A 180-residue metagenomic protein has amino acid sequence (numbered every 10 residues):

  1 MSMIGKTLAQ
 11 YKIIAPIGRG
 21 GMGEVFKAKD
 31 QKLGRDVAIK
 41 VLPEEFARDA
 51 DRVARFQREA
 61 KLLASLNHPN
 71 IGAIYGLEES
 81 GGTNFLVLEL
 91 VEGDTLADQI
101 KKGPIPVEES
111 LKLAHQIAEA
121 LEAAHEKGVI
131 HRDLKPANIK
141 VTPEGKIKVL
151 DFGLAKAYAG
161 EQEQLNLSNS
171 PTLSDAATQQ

Functional and structural regions predicted by a protein language model:
M1-Q180: Conserved ATP-binding/catalytic core of the eukaryotic-like protein kinase fold, especially serine/threonine kinases
